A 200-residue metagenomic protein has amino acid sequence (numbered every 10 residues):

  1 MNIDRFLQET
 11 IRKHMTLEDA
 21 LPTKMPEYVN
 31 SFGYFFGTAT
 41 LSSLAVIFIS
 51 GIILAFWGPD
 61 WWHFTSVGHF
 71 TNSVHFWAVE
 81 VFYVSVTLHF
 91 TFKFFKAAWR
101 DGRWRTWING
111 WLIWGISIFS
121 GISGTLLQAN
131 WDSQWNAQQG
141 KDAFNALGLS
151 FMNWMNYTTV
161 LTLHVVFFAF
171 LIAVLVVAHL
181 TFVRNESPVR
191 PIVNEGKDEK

Functional and structural regions predicted by a protein language model:
M1-K200: Membrane-embedded alpha-helical bundles that constitute the cytochrome b-like, heme-associated redox core of multi-pass
